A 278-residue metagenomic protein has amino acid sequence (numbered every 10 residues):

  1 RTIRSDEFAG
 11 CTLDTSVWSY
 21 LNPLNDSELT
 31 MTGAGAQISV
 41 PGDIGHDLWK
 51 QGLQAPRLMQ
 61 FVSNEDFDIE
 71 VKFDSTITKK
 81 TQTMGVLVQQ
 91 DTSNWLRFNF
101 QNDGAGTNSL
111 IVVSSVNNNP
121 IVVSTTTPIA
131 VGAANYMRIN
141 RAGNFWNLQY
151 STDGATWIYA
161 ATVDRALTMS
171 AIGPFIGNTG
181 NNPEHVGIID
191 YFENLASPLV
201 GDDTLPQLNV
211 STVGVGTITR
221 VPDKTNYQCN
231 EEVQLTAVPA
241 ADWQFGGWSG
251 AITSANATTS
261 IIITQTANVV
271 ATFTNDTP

Functional and structural regions predicted by a protein language model:
R1-D203: Extracellular glycan-recognition regions
S63, V131, C229, A240-A241 (+1 more regions): Surface-exposed loops/turns
N135, T225, V233, A257-I261 (+1 more regions): Short strand-edge motifs at loop-to-beta-strand transitions and within beta-strands of extracellular beta-rich domains
G143, T212-V215, P239-F245: Short proline/glycine-enriched turn/loop motifs at strand-loop junctions of beta-rich domains
T204-Q207, Q228-Q234: Short coil/turn motif common to extracellular beta-sandwich-like domains
T204-S211, T258-P278: Conserved "repeat-terminator" motif of extracellular CCP/Sushi domains
Q207-T225, I252-S254: Short, solvent-exposed loop/edge segments of extracellular or virion-exposed proteins
N230-T259: Surface-exposed interfaces of beta-sheet-rich extracellular modules
